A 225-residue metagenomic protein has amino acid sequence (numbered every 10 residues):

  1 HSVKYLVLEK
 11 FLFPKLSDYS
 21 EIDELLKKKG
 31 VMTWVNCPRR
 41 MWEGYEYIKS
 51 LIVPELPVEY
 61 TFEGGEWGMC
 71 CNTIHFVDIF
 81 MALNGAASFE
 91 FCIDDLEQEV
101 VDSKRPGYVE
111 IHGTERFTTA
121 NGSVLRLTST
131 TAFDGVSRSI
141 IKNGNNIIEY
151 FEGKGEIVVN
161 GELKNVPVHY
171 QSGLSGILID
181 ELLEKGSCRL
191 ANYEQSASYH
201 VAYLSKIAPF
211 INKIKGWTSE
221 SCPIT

Functional and structural regions predicted by a protein language model:
H1-K4, D180-T225: C-terminal helix-rich "cap/oligomerization" subdomain common to oxidoreductases
H1-K4, Y19, K27-K28, V101 (+6 more regions): N-terminal glycine-/serine-/threonine-rich beta1-alpha1-beta2 phosphate-ribose binding loop of Rossmann-like
H1-R40: Beta-strand-loop-alpha-helix segment that lines the small-molecule cofactor/substrate pocket of alpha/beta enzymes
V3, G30, E55-E59, H112: A general structural motif
S20, W42-E43, C71-M81, S172-I177 (+1 more regions): A structural signal for well-ordered alpha-helical segments within the folded catalytic domains of diverse enzymes
E43-E59: Rossmann-like NAD(P)H-binding beta-loop-alpha module
E59-D134, E194-A197: Rossmann-like dinucleotide-binding domain that binds NAD(P)(H)
R105-E110, R116-L182, S187-E194: NAD(P)-dinucleotide binding in Rossmann-like oxidoreductases
